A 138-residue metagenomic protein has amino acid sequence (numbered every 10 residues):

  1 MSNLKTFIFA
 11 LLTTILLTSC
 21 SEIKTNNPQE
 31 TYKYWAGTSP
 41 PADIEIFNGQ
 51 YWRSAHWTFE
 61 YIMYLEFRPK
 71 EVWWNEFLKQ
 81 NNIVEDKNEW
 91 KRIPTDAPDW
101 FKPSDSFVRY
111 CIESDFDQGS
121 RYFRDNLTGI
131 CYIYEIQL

Functional and structural regions predicted by a protein language model:
M1-T18: Sec-dependent bacterial lipoprotein signal peptides
S2, W57, Y122-D125: A general structural signal for short secondary-structure junctions and capping/turn motifs
N3, C20-E22, D105: Compositionally biased regions
L11, Y51, N81-V84: Alpha-helix boundary/capping residues
L12-T13, E30, I112, Y122: Exposed boundary/loop context
L17-S19, S54-W57, I112, Q118: Intrinsically disordered, low-complexity segments
C20-E76: N-terminal export/targeting and maturation segments
K79-L138: Extracytoplasmic electrostatic interaction patches
